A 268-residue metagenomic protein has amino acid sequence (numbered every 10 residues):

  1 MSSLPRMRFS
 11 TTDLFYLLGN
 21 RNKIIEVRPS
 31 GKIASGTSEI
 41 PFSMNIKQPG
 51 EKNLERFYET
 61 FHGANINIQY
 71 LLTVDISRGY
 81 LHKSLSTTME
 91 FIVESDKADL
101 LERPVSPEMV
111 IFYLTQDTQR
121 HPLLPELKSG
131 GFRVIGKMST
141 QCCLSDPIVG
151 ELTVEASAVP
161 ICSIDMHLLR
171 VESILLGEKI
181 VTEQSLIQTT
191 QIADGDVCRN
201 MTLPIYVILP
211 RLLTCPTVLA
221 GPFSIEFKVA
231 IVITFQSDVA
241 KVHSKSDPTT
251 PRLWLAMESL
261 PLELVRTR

Functional and structural regions predicted by a protein language model:
M1-R268: C-terminal beta-sandwich interaction modules and adjacent acidic, Ser/Thr/Pro/Gly-rich low-complexity tails used
